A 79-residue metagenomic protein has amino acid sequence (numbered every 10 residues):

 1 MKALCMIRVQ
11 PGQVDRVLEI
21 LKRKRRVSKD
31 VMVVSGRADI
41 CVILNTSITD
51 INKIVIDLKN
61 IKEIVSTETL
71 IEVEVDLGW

Functional and structural regions predicted by a protein language model:
M1-W79: A compositional/biophysical signature of low hydrophobicity enriched in polar/charged and small residues
